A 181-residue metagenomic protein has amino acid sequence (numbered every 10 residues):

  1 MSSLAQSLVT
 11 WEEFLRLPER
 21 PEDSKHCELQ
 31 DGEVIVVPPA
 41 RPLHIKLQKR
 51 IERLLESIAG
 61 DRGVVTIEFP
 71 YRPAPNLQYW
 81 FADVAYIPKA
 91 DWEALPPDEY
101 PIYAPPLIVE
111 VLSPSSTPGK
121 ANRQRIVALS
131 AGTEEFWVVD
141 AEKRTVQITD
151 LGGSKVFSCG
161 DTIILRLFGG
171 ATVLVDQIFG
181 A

Functional and structural regions predicted by a protein language model:
M1-A181: Gly/Pro/Ser/Thr-rich low-complexity, intrinsically disordered segments predominantly at protein N-termini
